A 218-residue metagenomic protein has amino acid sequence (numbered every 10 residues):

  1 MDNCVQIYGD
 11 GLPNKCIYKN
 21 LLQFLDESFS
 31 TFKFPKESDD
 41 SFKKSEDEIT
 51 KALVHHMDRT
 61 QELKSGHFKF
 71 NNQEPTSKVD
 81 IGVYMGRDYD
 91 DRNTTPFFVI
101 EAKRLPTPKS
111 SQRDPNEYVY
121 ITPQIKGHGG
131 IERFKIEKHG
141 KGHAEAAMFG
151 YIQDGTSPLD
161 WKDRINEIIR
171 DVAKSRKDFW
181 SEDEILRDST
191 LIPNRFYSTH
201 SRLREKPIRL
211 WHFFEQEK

Functional and structural regions predicted by a protein language model:
M1-L12: Nuclease-adjacent, charged terminal/linker segments that flank catalytic cores
L12-N72: Acidic-basic catalytic patches of nuclease active cores, encompassing PD-(D/E)XK and other metal-cofactor nuclease
R59-L63, Y89-D91, H139-A144: Secondary-structure boundary elements
K64-F98: Active-site metal-binding core of divalent-cation-utilizing nuclease and nuclease-like domains
I81, F98-P106, F134: Conserved catalytic cores of phosphodiester-cleaving nucleases, focusing on short active-site segments
S111-L191: Acidic, metal/cofactor-coordinating or nucleic-acid-engaging core segments within structured domains
I185-K218: C-terminal regions of proteins
